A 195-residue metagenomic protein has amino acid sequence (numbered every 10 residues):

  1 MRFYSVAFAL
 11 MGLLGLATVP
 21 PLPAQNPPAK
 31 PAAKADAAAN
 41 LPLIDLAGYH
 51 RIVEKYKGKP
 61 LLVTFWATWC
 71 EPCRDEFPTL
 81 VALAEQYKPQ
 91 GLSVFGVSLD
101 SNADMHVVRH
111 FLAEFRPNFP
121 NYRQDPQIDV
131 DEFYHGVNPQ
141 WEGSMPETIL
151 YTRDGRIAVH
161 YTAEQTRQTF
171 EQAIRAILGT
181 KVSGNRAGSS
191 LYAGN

Functional and structural regions predicted by a protein language model:
M1-L46, V159-H160, S183-N195: N-terminal targeting signals for export/organelle localization
N40-L61, A84: A short beta-strand-turn-helix
L43-D45, P120-D125: Short acidic-hydrophobic, aromatic-tinged amphipathic segments that line or gate anion-handling sites
K57-L61, Q90-S93, P117-P120: Loop/turn elements at helix/coil->beta-strand transitions in domains of secreted/extracellular proteins
K59-L61, W66-W69, S101, S144: Short pre-active-site segment immediately N-terminal to redox-active cysteine/selenocysteine motifs in thiol-based
F65-A67, V97-D100, R123-P126, T162-E164: Active-site-proximal beta-strand/loop segments in catalytic clefts of secreted hydrolases
D75-R116, I128-H135: Structural microenvironment flanking redox-active thiols in thiol-disulfide oxidoreductases
F115-P117, Q124-A173: Thiol/disulfide oxidoreductase modules built on the thioredoxin-like
